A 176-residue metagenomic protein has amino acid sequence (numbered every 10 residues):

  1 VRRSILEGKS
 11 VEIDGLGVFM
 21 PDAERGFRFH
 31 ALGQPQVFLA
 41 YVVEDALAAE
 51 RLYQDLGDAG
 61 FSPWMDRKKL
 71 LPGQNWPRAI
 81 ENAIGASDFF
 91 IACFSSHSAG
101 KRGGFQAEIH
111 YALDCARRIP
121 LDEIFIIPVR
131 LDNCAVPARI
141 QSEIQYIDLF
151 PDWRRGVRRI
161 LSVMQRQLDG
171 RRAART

Functional and structural regions predicted by a protein language model:
V1-P35: Strongly charged
Q34-C93, H97, L113, R117-F125 (+1 more regions): Conserved N-terminal substructure of TIR/SEFIR domains
A99-G100, I119, I147-P151: Short, polar/flexible loop-turn hinges at active-site or ligand-entry regions and domain interfaces
G100-A107: Glycine/threonine-rich flexible loop motifs
V129: Extended, charge-enriched "interface" segments that sit outside catalytic cores
N133-I144: Glycine-rich, charge-decorated loop segments at or immediately adjacent to ligand/cofactor-binding or catalytic sites
E143-I160: Output/docking surface of receiver
